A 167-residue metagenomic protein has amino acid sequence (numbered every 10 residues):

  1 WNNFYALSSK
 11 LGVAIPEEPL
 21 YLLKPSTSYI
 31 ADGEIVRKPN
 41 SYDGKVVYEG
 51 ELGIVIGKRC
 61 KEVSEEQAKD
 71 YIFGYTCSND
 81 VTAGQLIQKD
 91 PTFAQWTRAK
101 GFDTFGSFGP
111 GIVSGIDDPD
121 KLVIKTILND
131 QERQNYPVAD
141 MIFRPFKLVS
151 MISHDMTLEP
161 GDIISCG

Functional and structural regions predicted by a protein language model:
W1, I54, D80, F108 (+1 more regions): A residue-level signal for conserved active-site and pocket-lining positions in enzyme catalytic cores
W1-G50: Extended, compositionally biased flexible segments
N3-F4, S26-Y29, E51, K58-E62 (+3 more regions): Short acidic/polar capping segments at secondary-structure boundaries
L7, R37, G84-G167: Catalytic-pocket segment enriched in acidic/His residues
V13-I15, Y21, D43-Y48, E65-D70 (+3 more regions): Solvent-exposed alpha-helices and their adjacent loops that cap or buttress functional pockets in soluble metabolic
P16-E18, P25, Y48-L52, Y71-Y75 (+3 more regions): A generic structural signal for short beta-strands and their flanking turns/coil linkers
Y21, S28, G53-V55, S107-G111 (+1 more regions): Conserved hydrophobic/aromatic beta-strand scaffold that supports enzyme active sites
G33-A68, F73, C77-T82: Non-heme Fe(II) oxygenase catalytic core, chiefly the N-lobe of the double-stranded beta-helix
